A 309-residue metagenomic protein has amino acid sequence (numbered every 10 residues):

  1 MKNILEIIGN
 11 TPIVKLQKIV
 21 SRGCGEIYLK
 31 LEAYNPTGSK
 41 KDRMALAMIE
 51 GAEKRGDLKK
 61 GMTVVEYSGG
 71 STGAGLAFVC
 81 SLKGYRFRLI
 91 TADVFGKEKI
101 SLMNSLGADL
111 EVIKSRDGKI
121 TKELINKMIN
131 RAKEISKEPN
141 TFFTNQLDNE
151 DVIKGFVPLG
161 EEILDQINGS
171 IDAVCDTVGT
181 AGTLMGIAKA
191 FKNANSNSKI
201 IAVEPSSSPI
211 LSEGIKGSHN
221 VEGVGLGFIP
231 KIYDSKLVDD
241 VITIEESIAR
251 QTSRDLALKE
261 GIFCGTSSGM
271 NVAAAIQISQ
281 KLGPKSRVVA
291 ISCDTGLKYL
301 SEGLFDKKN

Functional and structural regions predicted by a protein language model:
M1-N309: PLP-dependent amino-acid enzyme catalytic core
